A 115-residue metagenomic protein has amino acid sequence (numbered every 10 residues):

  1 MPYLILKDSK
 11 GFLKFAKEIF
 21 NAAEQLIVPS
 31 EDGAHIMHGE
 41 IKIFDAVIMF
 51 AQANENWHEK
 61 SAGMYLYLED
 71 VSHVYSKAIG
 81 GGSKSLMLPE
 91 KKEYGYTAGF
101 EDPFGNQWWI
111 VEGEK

Functional and structural regions predicted by a protein language model:
M1, E59-G63: Short, solvent-exposed beta-strand edge segments and adjacent coil->beta transition regions
Y3-V47: Core segments of cupin and vicinal oxygen chelate
F12-F15, S72-K77: Short amphipathic alpha-helices within nucleic acid-binding modules
I27-V28, M37-K42, L66, Y75-K115: Vicinal oxygen chelate
G39-E40, N54-N56: Short secondary-structure boundary/capping segments
